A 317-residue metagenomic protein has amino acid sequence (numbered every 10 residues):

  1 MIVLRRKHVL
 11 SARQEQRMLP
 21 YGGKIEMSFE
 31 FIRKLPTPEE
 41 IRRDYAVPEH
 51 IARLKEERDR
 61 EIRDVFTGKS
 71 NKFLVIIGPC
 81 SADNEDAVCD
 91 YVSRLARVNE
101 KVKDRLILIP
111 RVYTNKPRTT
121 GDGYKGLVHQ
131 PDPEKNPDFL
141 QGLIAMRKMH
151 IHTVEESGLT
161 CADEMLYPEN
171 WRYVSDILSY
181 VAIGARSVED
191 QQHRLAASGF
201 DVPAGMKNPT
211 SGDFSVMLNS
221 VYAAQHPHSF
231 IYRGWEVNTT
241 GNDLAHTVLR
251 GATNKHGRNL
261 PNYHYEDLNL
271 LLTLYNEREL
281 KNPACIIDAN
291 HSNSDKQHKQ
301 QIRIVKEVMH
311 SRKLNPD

Functional and structural regions predicted by a protein language model:
V9-A12: Short hydrophobic alpha-helical segments enriched in small aliphatic residues
G23, S28-T67: N- or domain-start disorder-to-order transition segments that initiate the globular core
E49-R63, S70, C80-V92, N99-I109 (+1 more regions): Metallocofactor- and cofactor-centric catalytic cores in central/energy metabolism, strongly enriched
F66-T67, A96-K103, H152-E156, T239 (+1 more regions): Acidic (Asp/Glu)-rich catalytic clusters
S70-F73, V102-L106, S157-L159, V202 (+3 more regions): Short, well-ordered coil/turn segments that N-cap beta-strands
G78, I287: Conserved, mostly hydrophobic/aromatic
V92, R105-L270, H291-E307: Active-site-facing alpha/beta catalytic cores
